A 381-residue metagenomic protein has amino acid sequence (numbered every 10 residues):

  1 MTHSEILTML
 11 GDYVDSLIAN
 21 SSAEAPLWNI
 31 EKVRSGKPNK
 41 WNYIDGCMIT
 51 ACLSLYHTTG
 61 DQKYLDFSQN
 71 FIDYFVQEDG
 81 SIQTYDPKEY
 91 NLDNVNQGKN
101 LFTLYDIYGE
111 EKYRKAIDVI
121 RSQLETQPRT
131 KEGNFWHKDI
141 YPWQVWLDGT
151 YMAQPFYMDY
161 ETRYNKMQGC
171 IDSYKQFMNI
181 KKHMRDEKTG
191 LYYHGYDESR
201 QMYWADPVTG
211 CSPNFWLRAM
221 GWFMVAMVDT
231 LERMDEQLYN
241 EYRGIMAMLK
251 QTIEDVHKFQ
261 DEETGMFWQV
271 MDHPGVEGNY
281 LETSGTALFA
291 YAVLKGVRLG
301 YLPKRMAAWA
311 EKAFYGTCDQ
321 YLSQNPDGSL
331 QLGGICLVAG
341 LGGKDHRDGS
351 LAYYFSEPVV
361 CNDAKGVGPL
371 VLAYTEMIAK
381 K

Functional and structural regions predicted by a protein language model:
T2-I44, T58, K63-L65, Y74-L92 (+7 more regions): CBM-like carbohydrate-recognition segments
D12, S16, S54, Y74 (+10 more regions): Alpha-helical scaffold segments in carbohydrate-active enzymes
I30-R34, F135-Y141, G195-S199, F267-G275: Short linear capping/connector segments at secondary-structure termini
T59, Y108, Y160-I171, T230-R243 (+1 more regions): Inter-helical turn/loop segments and adjacent helix faces that build the functional surface of alpha-helical bundle
D66, Q77-D206, C211, Q324 (+2 more regions): Extended ligand-binding groove/face enriched in aromatic
V145-M152, N165, G169-D172, P207-F223 (+3 more regions): Short, contiguous, pocket-lining structural segments that sit at or immediately flank catalytic/ligand-binding sites
M224-P274, G278: Oxyanion-binding "anion nests"
